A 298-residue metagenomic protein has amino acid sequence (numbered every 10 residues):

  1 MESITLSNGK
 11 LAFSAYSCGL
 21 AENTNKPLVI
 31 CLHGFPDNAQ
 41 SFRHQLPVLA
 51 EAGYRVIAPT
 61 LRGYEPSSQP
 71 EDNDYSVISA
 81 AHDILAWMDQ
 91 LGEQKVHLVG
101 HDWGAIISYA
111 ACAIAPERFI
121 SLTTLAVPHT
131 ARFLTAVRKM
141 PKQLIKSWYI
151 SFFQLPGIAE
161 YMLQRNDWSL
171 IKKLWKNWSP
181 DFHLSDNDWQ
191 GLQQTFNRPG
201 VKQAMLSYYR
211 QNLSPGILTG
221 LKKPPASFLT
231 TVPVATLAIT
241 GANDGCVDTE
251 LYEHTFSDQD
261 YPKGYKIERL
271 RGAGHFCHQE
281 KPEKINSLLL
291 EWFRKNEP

Functional and structural regions predicted by a protein language model:
M1, F13, A21, L28 (+4 more regions): Flexible "cap/lid" subdomain of the alpha/beta-hydrolase fold that forms the substrate-access gate
M1-V29, E51-Y54, Y265, R294-P298: Alpha/beta-hydrolase fold catalytic core
L20-P66: Conserved HGGG/HGGXW glycine-rich cap/lid loop of the alpha/beta-hydrolase fold
N38-A39, I106, A273: A short, glycine- and basic residue-enriched loop/turn that sits immediately adjacent to a domain's principal
Q45, A111, L288-W292: Hydrophobic residues on the short alpha-helix immediately C-terminal to a glycine-rich phosphate/catalytic loop
I84, M88, I285, L289 (+1 more regions): Hydrophobic "lid"/C-terminal helical patch of Rossmann-like NAD(P)-dependent dehydrogenase/epimerase domains
A273-P282, N286: Catalytic histidine-centered segment of alpha/beta-hydrolase-like enzymes
